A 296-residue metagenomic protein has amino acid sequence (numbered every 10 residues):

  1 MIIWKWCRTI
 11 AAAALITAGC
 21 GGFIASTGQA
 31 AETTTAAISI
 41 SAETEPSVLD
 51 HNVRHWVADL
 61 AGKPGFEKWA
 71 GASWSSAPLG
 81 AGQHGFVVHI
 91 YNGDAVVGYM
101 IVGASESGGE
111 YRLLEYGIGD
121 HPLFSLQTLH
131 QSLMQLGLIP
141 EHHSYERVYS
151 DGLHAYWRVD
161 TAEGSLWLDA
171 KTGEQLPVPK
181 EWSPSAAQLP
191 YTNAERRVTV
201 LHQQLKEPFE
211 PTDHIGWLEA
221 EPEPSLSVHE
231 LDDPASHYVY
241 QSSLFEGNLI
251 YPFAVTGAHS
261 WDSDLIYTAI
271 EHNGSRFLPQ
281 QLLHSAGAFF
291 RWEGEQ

Functional and structural regions predicted by a protein language model:
I2-A11: Bacterial N-terminal signal peptides that target proteins for export
A11-G22: Bacterial N-terminal signal peptides
C20-S39: Sec-dependent signal peptide cleavage junction
T33-G80, I118-S144, Q188-V239, F245: Short, non-transmembrane alpha-helical segments in secretory-pathway proteins
T35-A58, Q83-V97, A104-F124, T161-L168 (+3 more regions): Cysteine-nucleophile protease catalytic domains, especially the papain-like/related folds used in DUB/UBL proteases
G65-E106, E146-L166, T268: Exposed beta-strand-loop-beta-strand "reactive/processing" segments of non-cytosolic proteins
M100-P140, L168-H202, H272-Q296: A short, surface-exposed interaction/processing loop segment used at functional sites
S227-Q296: Hydrophilic extracytoplasmic domains
